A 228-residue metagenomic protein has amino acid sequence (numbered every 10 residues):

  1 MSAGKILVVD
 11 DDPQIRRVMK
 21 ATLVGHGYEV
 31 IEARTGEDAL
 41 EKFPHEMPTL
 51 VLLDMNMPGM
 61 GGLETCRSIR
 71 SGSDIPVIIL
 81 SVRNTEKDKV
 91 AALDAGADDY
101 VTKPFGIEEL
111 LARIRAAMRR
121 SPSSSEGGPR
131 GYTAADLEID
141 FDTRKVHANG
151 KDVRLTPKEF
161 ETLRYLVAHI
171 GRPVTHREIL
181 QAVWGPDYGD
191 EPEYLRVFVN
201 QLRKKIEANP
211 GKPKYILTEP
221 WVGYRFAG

Functional and structural regions predicted by a protein language model:
G4-K5, A116-P173, R177: Short, Lys/Arg-enriched segments at the junction into DNA-binding effector domains of transcriptional regulators
V9-D10, A33, V51, V101: Conserved sequence signature across two-component system core domains
R17-G25: Charged docking surfaces used in two-component/phosphorelay signaling
G27-R34, K42: Short hydrophobic/Thr-rich beta-strand motif most characteristic of the beta2 strand and flanking loop of CheY-like
T35-D38, G61-E64: Acidic catalytic/metal-coordinating carboxylates
E46-L52: Active-site beta3 strand of CheY-like receiver
G59, R67, S71, P76-Y132: Basic, amphipathic DNA-recognition helix from helix-turn-helix-like DNA-binding domains
P129, R154, V197-G228: DNA-binding patch around the recognition helix
